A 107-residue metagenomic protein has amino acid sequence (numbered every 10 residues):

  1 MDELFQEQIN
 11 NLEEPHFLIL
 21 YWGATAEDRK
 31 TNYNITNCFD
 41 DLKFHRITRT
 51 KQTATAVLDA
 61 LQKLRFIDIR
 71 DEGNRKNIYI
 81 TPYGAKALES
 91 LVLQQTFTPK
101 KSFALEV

Functional and structural regions predicted by a protein language model:
M1-K30: Short alpha-helical segments that sit at the start of domains
E13-F17, T55, T81-P82: Non-catalytic, well-ordered alpha-helical scaffold segments
R29-H45: Short acidic, hydrophobic short linear motifs in intrinsically disordered regions
I47-L64: Short amphipathic alpha-helical interaction segments
Q62-E72: A short, conserved structural fragment
N74-T81: Minor-groove-contacting beta-hairpin "wing" of winged helix-turn-helix DNA-binding domains
Y83-V107: Short, amphipathic alpha-helical interaction segments positioned at domain boundaries
